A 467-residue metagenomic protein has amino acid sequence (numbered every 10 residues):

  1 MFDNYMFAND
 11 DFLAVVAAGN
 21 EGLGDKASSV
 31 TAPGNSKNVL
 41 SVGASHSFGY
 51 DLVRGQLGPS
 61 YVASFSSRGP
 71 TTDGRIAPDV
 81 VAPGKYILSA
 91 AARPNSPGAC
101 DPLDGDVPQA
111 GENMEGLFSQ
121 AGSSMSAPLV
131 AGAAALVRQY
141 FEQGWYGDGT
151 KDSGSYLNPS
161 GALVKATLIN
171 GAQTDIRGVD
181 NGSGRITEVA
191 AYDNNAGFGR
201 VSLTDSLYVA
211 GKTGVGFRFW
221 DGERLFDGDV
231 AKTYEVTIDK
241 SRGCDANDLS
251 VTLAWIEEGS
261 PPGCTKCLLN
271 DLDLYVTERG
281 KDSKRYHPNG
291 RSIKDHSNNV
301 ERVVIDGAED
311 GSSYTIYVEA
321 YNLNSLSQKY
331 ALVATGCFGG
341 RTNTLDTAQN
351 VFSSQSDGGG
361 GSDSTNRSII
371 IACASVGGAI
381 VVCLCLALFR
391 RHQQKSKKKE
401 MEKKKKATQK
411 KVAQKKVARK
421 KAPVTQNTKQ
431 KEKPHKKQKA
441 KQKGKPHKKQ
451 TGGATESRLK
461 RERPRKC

Functional and structural regions predicted by a protein language model:
M1-A90, I169-Q173, N247-G259: Catalytic-core segments of hydrolase enzymes
A32, G84-G182: Hydrolase catalytic cores
F118, S123, T187-N194, T265 (+1 more regions): Noncatalytic accessory or regulatory domains flanking protease catalytic cores in secreted, cell-surface, and selected
Y146-D148, S155-P159, I176-R177, S183 (+3 more regions): Secreted peptidase-domain scaffold signal
F352-S368: Extracellular Ser/Thr-rich, low-complexity/disordered mucin-like segments
S368-V381: Single-pass type I membrane protein transmembrane segment
A379-Q393: Single-pass type I membrane-protein transmembrane alpha-helix
Q394-R461: Cytoplasmic C-terminal tails of single-pass
